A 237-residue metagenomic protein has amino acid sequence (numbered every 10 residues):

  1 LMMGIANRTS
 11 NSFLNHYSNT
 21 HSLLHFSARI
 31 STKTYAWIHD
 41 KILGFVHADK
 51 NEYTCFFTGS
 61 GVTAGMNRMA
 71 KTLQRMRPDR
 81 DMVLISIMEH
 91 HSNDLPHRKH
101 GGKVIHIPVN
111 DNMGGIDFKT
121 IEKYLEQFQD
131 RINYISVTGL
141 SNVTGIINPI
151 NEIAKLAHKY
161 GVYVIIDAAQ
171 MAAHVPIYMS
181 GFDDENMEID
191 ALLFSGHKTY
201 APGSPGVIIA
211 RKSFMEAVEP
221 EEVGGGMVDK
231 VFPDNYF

Functional and structural regions predicted by a protein language model:
L1-F237: Pyridoxal 5′-phosphate
